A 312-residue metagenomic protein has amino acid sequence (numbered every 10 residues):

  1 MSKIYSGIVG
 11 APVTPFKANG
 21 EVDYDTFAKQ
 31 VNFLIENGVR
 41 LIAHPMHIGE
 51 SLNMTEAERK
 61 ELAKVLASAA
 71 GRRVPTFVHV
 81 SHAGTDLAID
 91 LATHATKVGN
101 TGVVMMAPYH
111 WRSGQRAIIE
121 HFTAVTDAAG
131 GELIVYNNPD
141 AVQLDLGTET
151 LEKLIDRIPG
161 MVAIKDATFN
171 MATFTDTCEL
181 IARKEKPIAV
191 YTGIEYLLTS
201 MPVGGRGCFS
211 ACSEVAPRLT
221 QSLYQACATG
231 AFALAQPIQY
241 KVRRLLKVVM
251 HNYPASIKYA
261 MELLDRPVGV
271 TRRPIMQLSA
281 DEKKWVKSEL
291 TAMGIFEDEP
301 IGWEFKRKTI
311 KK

Functional and structural regions predicted by a protein language model:
S2-Q143, P300-I301: Active-site beta->alpha loop and helix N-cap motifs at the rims of alpha/beta catalytic domains
K3-I4, N37, T177, E185-I188 (+1 more regions): Catalytic cores of TIM-barrel enzymes
F27, R59, A63, A88 (+4 more regions): A general structural signal for well-ordered alpha-helical segments in protein cores
E50-S51, W111-R112, V142, N170 (+3 more regions): Short secondary-structure capping/turn micro-motifs that flank functional sites
D127-A128, P139-M250: Catalytic alpha/beta core domains of metabolic enzymes, predominantly
T199-K312: Structured C-terminal cap/extension of enzyme domains
